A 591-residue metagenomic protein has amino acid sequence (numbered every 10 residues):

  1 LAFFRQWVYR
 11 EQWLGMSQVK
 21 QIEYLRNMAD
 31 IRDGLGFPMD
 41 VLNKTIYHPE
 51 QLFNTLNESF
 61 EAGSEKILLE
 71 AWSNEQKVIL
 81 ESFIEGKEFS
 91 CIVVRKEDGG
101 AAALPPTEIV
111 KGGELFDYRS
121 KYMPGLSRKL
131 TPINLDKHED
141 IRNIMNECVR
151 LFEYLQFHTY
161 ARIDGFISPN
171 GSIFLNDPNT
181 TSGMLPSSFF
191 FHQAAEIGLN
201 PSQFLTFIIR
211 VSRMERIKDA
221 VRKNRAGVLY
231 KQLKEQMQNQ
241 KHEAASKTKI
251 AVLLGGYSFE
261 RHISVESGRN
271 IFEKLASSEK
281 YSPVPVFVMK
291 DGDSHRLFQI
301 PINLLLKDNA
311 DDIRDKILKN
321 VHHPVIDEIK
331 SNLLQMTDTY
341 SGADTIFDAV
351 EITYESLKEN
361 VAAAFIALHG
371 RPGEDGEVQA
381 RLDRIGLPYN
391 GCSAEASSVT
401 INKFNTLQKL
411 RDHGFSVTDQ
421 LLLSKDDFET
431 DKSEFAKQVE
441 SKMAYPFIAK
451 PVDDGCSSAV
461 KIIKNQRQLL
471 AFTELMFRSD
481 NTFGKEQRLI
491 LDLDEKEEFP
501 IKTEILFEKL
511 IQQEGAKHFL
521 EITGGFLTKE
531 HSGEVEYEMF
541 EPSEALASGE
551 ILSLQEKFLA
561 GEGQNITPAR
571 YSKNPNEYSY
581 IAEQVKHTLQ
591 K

Functional and structural regions predicted by a protein language model:
L1, E11-Q12, F207, V211-E395 (+4 more regions): ATP-binding N-terminal substructure of ATP-dependent carboxylate-amine bond-forming enzymes
L1, S73, I79, I84 (+6 more regions): ATP-dependent carboxylate activation and anion-phosphoryl transfer catalytic cores that bind Mg-ATP to form
L1-F3, V8-E58, Q379, D383-V460 (+1 more regions): A conserved helix-loop-beta module that forms one wall/lid of the active-site cleft in ATP-utilizing catalytic domains
L25-A29, F37-T131, L135-D140, S172-F174 (+2 more regions): Phosphate-binding site of ATP-dependent enzymes
S73, E355-V361, K442-M443, P500: Glycine-rich phosphate-binding loop signature in dinucleotide/nucleotide-binding domains
E97, P301-L304, Q408-L410, A436-V439 (+1 more regions): Short, hinge-like loop/turn segments at secondary-structure boundaries
I109-L115, P178-Q193, G370, S457 (+1 more regions): Glycine-rich phosphate/pyrophosphate-binding beta-alpha loops
